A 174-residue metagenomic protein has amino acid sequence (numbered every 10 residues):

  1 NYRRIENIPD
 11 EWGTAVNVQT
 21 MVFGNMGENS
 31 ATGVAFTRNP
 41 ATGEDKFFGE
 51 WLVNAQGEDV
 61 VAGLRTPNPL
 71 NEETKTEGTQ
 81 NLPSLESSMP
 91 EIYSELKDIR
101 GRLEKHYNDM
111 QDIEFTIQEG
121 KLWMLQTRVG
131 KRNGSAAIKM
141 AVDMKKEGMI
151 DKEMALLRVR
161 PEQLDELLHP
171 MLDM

Functional and structural regions predicted by a protein language model:
N1-T42, N54, R65-I99, K152 (+1 more regions): Extended, highly charged
A15-Q19, V34-T37, K46-L52, V61 (+3 more regions): Structured core elements
F23, F48, R160: Residue-level marker of positions within ordered structural domains that often coincide with functionally constrained
G27-N29, A41-K46, N108, E119-L122: Coil-to-beta-strand transition motifs
P40-E44, E104-H106, E147-D151: Secondary-structure transition/capping motifs at alpha-helix termini and the adjoining loop/turn into the next element
D45, E50-E58, L96-Q111: Phosphate-binding core of ATP-grasp and ATP-grasp-like enzymes
W51-Q56, D109-M174: Terminal amphipathic helices with adjacent charged low-complexity linkers/tails
E58-L64: Short, acidic (Asp/Glu-rich) active-site segment that either coordinates a divalent metal cofactor
